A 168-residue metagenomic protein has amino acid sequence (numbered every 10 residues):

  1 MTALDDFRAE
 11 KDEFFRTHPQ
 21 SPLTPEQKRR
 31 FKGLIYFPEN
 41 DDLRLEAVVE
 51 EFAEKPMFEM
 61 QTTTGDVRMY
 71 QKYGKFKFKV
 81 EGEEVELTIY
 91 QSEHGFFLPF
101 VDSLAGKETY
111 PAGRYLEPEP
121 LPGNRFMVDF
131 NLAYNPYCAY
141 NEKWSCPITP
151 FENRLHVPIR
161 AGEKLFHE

Functional and structural regions predicted by a protein language model:
M1-K55: N-terminal domain-onset segments
F37, L43-E51, M60, Y90-S92 (+2 more regions): Conserved, single-site charged/polar hotspot
E54-K72, R125, I148-R154: Extracellular/lumen-exposed scaffold segments
P56, T88, K107-E108, Y137-A139 (+1 more regions): Short helix/loop capping segments that flank catalytic or ligand/cofactor-binding pockets
T62-T109: Mid-length scaffold segments of soluble, non-membrane domains
P118-F126: A short, structured loop/turn motif at beta-sheet edges
V128-L132: Short, hydrophobic/aromatic-enriched beta-strand segments in well-ordered soluble domains
Y134-E168: Extended, aromatic/histidine-rich regions of cofactor-dependent oxidoreductases associated with respiratory
